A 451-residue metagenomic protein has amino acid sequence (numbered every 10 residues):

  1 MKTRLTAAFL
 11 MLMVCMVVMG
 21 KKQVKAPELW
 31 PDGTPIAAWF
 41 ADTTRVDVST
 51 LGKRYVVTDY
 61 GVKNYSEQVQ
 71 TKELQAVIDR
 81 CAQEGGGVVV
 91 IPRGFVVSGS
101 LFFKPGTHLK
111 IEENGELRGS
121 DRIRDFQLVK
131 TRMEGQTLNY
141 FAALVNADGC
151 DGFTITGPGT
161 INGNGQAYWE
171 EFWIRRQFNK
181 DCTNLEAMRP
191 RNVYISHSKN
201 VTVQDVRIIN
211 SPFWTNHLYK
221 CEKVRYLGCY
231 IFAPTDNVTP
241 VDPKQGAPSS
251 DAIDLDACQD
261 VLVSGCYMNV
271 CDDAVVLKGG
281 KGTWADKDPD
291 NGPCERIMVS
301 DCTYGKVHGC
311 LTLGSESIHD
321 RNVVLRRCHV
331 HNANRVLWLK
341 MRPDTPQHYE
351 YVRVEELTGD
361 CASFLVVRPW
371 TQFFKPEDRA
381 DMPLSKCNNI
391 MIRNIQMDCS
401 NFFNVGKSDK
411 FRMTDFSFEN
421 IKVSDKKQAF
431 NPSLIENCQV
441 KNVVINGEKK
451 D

Functional and structural regions predicted by a protein language model:
K2-A7, M19-V90, F95-H108, E112-H197 (+6 more regions): Extracellular "leader-to-stem" segments immediately downstream of a signal peptide or signal-anchor in secreted/lumenal
M11-M19: Hydrophobic h-region of N-terminal signal peptides that target proteins for export in Gram-negative bacteria
G86, G99-S100, S120-R122, N164-Y168 (+11 more regions): Short glycine/acidic-rich loop motifs that flank beta-strands on beta-rich extracellular proteins
F95, K220-E222, G279-K281, S315-S317 (+4 more regions): Active-site-proximal loop/turn and secondary-structure-junction residues that shape catalytic pockets, frequently
E113-N114, D151-T160, K199-N210, E222-D236 (+10 more regions): Right-handed parallel beta-helix
R122, K130-R132, T202, L339 (+2 more regions): Mature catalytic domains of secreted/periplasmic carbohydrate-active enzymes
V336-L337, P343-F402, V423: C-terminal structural cap/anchor segments
W370, K407-S408, P432-I435: A structural signal for leucine-rich repeat
